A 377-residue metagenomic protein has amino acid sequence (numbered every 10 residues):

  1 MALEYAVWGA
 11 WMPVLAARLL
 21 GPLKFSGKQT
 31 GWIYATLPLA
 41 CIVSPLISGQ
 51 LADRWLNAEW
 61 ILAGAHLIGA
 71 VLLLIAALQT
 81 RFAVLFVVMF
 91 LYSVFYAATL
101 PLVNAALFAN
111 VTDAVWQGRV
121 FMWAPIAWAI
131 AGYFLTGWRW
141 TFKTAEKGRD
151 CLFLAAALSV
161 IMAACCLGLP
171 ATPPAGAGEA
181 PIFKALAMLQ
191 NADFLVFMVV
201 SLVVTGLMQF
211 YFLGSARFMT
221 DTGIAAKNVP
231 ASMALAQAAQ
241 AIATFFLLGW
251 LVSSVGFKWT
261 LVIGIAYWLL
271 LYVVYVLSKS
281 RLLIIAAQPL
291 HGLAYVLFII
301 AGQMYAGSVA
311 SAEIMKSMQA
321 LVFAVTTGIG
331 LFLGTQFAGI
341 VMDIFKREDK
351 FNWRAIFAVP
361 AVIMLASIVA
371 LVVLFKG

Functional and structural regions predicted by a protein language model:
M1-P38, D193-S232, I299, T335: Helix-loop boundary and gating motifs at the non-cytosolic
A2, L72-L73, F82-P101, A106 (+3 more regions): Hydrophobic core of transmembrane alpha-helices in multi-pass small-molecule transporters, especially MFS/SLC-type
L15, Y96-V111, L297-S311: Intracellular juxtamembrane helix-capping segments at the cytosolic ends of symmetry-related transmembrane helices
V43-N57, R139-K143, A243-G256, M342-D343: Helix-to-loop junctions at the C-terminal end of transmembrane segments in multipass secondary transporters
W60-L74, W259-V274: Structural signature of the two symmetry-related core transmembrane helices
A76-L78, S159-P170, G328, I356-G377: Multi-pass alpha-helical transporter architecture, strongest for 12-TM Major Facilitator/SLC carriers used
G137-A157, G339-M364: A membrane-interface helix-boundary motif in multi-pass transporters
L169-S201: Juxtamembrane intracellular "pre-TM" segments in multi-pass secondary transporters
